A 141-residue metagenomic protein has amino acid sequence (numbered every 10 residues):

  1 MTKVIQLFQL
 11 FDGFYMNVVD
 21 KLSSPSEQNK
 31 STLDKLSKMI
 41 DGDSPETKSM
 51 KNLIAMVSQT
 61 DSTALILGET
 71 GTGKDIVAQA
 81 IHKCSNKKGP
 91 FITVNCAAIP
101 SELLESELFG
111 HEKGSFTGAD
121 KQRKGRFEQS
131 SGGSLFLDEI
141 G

Functional and structural regions predicted by a protein language model:
T2-N52: Conserved ASCE P-loop NTPase core motifs with emphasis on AAA+ ATPases
M39, N52-G118, E128-G141: Conserved post-Walker A coupling segment in P-loop NTPases
K121-Q122: Substrate-gripping "pore-loop 1 plus following alpha2 helix"
